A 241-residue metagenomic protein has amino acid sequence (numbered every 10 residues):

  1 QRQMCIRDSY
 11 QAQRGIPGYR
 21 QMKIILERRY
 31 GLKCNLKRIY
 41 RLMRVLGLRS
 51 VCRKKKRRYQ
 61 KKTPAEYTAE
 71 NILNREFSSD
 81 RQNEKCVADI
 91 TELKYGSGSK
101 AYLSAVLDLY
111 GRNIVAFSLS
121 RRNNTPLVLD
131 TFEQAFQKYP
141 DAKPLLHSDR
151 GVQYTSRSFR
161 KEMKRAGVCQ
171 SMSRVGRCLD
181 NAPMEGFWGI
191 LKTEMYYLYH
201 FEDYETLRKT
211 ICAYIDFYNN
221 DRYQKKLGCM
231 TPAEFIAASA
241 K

Functional and structural regions predicted by a protein language model:
Q1-I6: Short, small-residue-biased leader/transition segments that mark boundaries at the very start of proteins
G15, G31, S78, G96 (+3 more regions): Conserved, non-catalytic sequence blocks in retroelement Pol enzymes and Pol-derived host proteins
Y19-G31: DNA-recognition alpha helix
L32-A105, L127-D130, K138-K143: Mobile-element integrase/transposase regions, centering on the N-terminal DNA-binding/Zn-coordinating module
K62-T63, S148-R150, S156-F159, M172-K192 (+2 more regions): RNase H-like two-metal-ion nuclease catalytic core shared by retroviral integrases and related mobile-element nucleases
D108-L109, L119-N124: A short acidic/small-residue loop/turn micro-motif
N113-I114: Hydrophobic "anchor" residues
K164-V168, I190-K241: C-terminal domain-tail junction helix/linker
